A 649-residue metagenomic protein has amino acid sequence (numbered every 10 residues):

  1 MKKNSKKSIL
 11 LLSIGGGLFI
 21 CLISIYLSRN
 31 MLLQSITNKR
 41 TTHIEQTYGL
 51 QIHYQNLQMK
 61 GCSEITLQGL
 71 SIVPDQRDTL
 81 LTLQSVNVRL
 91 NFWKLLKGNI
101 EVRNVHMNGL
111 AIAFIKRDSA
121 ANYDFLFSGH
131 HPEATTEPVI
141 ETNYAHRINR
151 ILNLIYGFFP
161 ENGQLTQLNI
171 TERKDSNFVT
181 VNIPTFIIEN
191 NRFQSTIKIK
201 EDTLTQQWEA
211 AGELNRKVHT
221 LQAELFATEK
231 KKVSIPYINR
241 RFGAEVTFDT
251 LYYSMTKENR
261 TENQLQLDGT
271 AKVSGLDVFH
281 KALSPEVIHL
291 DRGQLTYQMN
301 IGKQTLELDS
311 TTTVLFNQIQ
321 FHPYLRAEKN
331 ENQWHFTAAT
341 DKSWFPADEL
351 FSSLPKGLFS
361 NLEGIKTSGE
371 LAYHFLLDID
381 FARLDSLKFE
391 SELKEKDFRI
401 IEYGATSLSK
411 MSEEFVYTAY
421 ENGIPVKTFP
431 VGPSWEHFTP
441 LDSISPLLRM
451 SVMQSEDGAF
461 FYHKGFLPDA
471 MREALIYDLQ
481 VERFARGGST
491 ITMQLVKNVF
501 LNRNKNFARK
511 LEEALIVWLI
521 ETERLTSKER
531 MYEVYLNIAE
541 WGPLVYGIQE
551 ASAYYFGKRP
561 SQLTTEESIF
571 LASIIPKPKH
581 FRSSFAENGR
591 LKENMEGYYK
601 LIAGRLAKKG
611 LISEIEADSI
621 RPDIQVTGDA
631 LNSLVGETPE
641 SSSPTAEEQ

Functional and structural regions predicted by a protein language model:
M1-G49, E209, T220-E224, K232-V233 (+9 more regions): N-terminal type II signal-anchor transmembrane helix that functions as the membrane-insertion/stop-transfer segment
Q55-T171, P184, T196-D202, Q206-E224 (+3 more regions): Flexible beta-edge/linker motif
E64-I65, G69-S71, R103-A113, R192-Y252 (+4 more regions): Small-residue helix/turn framework positions
P74, W93-L96, T171-E172, F381-R383 (+2 more regions): Short beta-strands and strand-coil junctions in structured, solvent-facing domains, enriched
S119-F127, P285-I288, P355-K356, T406-S412 (+1 more regions): Flexible, surface-exposed loop regions and adjacent strand-edge segments of Gram-negative outer-membrane beta-barrel
N153, F158, E421-L611, D629: Peptidoglycan glycan-strand catalytic modules in the bacterial/periplasmic cell-wall system
I170-N191: Short, solvent-exposed loop/hinge segments that bridge or flank secondary-structure elements
